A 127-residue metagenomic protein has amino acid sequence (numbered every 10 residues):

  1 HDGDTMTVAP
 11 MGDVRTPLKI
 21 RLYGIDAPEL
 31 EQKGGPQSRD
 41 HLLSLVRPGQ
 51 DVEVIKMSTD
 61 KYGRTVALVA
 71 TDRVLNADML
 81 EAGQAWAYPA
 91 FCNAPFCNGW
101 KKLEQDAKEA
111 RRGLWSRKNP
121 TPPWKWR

Functional and structural regions predicted by a protein language model:
H1-R127: Small beta-barrel nucleic-acid-binding modules, primarily SNase/OB-fold domains and secondarily Tudor-like barrels
